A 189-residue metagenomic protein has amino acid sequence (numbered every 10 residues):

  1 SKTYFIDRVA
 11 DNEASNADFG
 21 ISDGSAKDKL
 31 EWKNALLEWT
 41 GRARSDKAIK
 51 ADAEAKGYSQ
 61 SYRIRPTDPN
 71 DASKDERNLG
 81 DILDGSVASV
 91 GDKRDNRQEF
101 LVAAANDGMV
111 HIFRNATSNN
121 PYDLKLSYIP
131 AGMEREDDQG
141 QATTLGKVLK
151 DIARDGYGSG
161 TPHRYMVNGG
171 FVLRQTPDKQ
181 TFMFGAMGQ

Functional and structural regions predicted by a protein language model:
S1-Q189: A fold-level detector for beta-propeller and closely related beta-sheet-rich head/sensor domains
